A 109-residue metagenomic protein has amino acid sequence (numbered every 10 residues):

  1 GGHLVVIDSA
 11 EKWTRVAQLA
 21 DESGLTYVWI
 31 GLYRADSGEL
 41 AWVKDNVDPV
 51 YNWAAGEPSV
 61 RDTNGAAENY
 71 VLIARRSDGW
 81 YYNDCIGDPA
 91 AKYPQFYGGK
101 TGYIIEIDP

Functional and structural regions predicted by a protein language model:
G1-P109: Extracellular, disulfide-bonded carbohydrate-recognition/adhesion ectodomains, dominated by C-type lectin-like domains
